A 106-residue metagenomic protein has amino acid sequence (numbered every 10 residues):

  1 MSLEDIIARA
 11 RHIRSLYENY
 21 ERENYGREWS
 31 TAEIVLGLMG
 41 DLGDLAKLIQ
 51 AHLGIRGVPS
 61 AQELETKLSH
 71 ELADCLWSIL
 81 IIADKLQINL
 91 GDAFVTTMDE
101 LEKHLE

Functional and structural regions predicted by a protein language model:
M1-L72, L76-E106: Flexible "arm" and connector segments at domain edges
